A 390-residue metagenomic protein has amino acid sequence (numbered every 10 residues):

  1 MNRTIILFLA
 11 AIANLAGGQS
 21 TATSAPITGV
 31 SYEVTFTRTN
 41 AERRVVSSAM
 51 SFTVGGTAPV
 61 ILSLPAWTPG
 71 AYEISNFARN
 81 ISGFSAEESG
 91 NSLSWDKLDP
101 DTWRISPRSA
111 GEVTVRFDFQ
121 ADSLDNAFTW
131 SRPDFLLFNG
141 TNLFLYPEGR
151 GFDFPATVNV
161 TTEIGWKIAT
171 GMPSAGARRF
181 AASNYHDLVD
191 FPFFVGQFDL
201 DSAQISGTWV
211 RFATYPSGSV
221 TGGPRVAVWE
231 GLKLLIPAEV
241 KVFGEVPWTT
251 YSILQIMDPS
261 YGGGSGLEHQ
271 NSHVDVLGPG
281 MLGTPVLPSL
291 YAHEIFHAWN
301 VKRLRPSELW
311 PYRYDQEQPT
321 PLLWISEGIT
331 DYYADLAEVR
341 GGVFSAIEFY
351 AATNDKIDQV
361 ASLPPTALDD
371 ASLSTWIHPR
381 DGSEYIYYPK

Functional and structural regions predicted by a protein language model:
I5-A16: Bacterial N-terminal signal peptides
G18-A41: N-terminal, polar/Ser/Thr-rich
R38-T39, S51, G70-R132: A surface-exposed beta-strand-loop module
V46-A78, L145-E163: Surface-exposed beta-strand/loop patches in extracellular or lumenal glycoproteins
F77-G83, N142, G149, D153-P173 (+6 more regions): Zn2+-dependent metallopeptidase catalytic core
R108, R116-G196: Extended, low-hydrophobicity, Ser/Thr/Pro/Gly-biased non-transmembrane segments
D199-L323: Juxtacatalytic substrate-recognition/specificity segment
L304-Y312, E317-P389: Acidic/His/Gly-enriched intrinsically disordered linker/tail segments that often contain short helix/coil "MoRF-like"
